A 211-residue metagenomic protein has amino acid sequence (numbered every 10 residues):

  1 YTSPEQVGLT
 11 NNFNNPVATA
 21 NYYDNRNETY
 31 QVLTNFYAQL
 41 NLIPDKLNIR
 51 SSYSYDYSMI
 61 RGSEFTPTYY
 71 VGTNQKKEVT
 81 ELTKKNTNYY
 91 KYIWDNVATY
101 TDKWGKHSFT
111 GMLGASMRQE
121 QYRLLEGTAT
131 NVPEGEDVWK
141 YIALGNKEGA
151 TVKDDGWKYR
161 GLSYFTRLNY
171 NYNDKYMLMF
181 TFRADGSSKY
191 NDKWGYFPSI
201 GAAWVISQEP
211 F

Functional and structural regions predicted by a protein language model:
Y1-A18, S63-T80, R123-V152: Surface-exposed loop/turn segments flanking beta-strands in extracellular/periplasmic regions
P16-E64, T83-K103, T110, Y122-L124 (+2 more regions): Outer-membrane beta-barrel transmembrane strands
L113-A115: Membrane-embedded helix bundles of polyisoprenyl
M117-Q121: Glycine-rich, aromatic-flanked loop segments that form ligand/cofactor-binding clefts across common enzyme folds
E134-G135, Y196-W204: Feature captures outer-membrane beta-barrel proteins of Gram-negative bacteria and organelles
A150, N173, Y190: Structured, solvent-exposed acidic/aromatic patches
G186-K193: Solvent-exposed loop/turn segments connecting transmembrane beta-strands in outer-membrane beta-barrel proteins
E209-F211: Outer-membrane beta-barrel translocator/channel fold
